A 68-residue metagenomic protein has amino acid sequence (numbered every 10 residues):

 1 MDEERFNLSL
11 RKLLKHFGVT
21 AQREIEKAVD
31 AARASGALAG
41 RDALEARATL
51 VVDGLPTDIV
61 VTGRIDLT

Functional and structural regions predicted by a protein language model:
D2, L8, K12-T20: Long, contiguous binding/interaction regions
E4-L10, K27-D30, A37-T68: N-terminal intrinsically disordered, cationic/polar leader segments that include organellar targeting peptides
L14, A32-R33: Hydrophobic alpha-helix position signal
T20-K27: Compact soluble domain cores
